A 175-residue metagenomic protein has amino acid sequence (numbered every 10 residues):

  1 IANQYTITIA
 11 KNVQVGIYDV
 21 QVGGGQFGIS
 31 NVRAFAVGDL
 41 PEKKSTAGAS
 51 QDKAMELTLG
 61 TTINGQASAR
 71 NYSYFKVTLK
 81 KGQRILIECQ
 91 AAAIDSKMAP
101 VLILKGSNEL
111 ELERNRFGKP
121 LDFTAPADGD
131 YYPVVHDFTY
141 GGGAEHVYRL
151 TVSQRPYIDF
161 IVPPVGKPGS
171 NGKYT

Functional and structural regions predicted by a protein language model:
A2, K11, V15, G65-V147 (+1 more regions): Acidic, Ser/Thr/Pro-rich low-complexity intrinsically disordered segments
A2-G24, G28: Ligand-binding face of N-terminal immunoglobulin V-set domains in extracellular IgSF glycoproteins
Q21-G24, A49-K53, D137-F138, V147-Y148: Intrinsically disordered, low-complexity boundary segments flanking structured domains
G24-Q26, V37, G106: Structural motif
G25-S30, G141-G143: Short, exposed coil/turn segments at beta-strand boundaries within extracellular/luminal domains
I29-L59: Predominantly extracellular/luminal regions of secreted and cell-surface proteins, especially disulfide-bonded
